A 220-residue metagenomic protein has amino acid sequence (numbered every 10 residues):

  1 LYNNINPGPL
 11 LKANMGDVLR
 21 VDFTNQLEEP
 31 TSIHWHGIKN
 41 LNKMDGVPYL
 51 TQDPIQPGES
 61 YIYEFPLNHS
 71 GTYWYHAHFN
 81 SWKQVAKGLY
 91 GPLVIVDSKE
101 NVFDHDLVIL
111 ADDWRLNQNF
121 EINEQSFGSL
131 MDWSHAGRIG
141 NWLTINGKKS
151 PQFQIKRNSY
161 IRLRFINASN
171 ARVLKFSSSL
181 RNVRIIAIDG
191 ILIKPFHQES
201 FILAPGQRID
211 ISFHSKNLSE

Functional and structural regions predicted by a protein language model:
L1-E100, R172-F201: Histidine- and aromatic-enriched segments that form or immediately flank copper-ligand environments
L1-L10, I139-Q152, Q198, I209-I211: Non-catalytic, beta-strand-enriched accessory regions in extracellular/secretory proteins and membrane protein
N6-G8, G16-R20, S60-I62, D106 (+3 more regions): Intrinsic-disorder/low-complexity, polar/charged segments enriched in Ser/Thr/Lys/Arg/Asp/Glu/Gln
D17, E59, L67-H69, D97 (+5 more regions): Short, flexible loop/turn elements at secondary-structure junctions
V85-N117, I193-E220: Extended terminal and domain-junction accessory segments
H105-Y160, R164-S169: Acidic-aromatic/histidine active-site loop/patch
I155-R157, F176-S177, L203-A204, H214: Low-complexity, polar/charged sequence tracts that form flexible coils or short amphipathic helices and often embed
R164-A168, L174-S179, I211-H214: A structural feature that tracks compact, well-ordered secondary-structure segments with a strong bias toward
